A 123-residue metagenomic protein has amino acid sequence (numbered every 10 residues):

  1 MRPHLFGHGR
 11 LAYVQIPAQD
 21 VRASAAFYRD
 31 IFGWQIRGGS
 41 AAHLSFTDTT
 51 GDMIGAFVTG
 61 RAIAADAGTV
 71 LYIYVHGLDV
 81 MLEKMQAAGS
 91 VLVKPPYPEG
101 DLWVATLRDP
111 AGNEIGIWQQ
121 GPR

Functional and structural regions predicted by a protein language model:
M1-A25, D52, T69-L71, G121-R123: N-terminal beta-strand motif that seeds the catalytic metal site of vicinal oxygen chelate
M1-G7, I16, R37, L82-E83 (+1 more regions): Vicinal oxygen chelate
R10-D48: N-terminal first-folded block
L11-Q19, G60-A87, W103-R108: Vicinal oxygen chelate
Y13, S45, A56, P95 (+1 more regions): Conserved beta-strand positions that form and line the central face of beta-propeller blades
R22-A25, F57-V58, D109: Solvent-exposed, well-ordered amphipathic alpha-helical segments that flank/support binding or catalytic loops
W34-G68, E114-Q120: Conserved short beta-strand elements that form part of the metal-binding/catalytic scaffold of enzyme active sites
